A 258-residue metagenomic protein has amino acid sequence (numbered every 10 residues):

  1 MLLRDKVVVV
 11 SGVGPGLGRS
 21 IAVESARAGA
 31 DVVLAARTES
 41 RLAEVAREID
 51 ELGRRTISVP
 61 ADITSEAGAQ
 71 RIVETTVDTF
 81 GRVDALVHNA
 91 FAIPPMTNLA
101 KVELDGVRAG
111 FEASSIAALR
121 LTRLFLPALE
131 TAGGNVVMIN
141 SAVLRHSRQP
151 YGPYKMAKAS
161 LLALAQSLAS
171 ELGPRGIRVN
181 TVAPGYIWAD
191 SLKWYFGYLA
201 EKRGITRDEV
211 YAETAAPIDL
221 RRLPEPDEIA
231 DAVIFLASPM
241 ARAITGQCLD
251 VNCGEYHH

Functional and structural regions predicted by a protein language model:
V7, G12-G16: Conserved glycine-rich cofactor-binding loop
S40, P60-I72, L104: The beta1-alpha1 cofactor-binding region of Rossmann-like NAD(H)/NADP(H)-dependent oxidoreductases
Q70, A92-R108, P150-P153, K193: Conserved mid-core segment of classical short-chain dehydrogenase/reductases
D84, A100-L119, V137, Y154 (+1 more regions): Catalytic Tyr-X3-Lys loop
M96, V233-I234, T245-H258: Short C-terminal tail/terminal secondary-structure segment of NAD(P)H-dependent dehydrogenase/reductase domains
A113-T131, L144, A169-S170, P174 (+1 more regions): Amphipathic alpha-helical dimer-interface segment in Rossmann-like NAD(P)H-dependent oxidoreductases
T122, A157, A165: Active-site helix of classical SDR
G173, R178, I244-G246: Short, small/polar-rich loop/turn modules that mediate ligand/substrate recognition or access, typified
